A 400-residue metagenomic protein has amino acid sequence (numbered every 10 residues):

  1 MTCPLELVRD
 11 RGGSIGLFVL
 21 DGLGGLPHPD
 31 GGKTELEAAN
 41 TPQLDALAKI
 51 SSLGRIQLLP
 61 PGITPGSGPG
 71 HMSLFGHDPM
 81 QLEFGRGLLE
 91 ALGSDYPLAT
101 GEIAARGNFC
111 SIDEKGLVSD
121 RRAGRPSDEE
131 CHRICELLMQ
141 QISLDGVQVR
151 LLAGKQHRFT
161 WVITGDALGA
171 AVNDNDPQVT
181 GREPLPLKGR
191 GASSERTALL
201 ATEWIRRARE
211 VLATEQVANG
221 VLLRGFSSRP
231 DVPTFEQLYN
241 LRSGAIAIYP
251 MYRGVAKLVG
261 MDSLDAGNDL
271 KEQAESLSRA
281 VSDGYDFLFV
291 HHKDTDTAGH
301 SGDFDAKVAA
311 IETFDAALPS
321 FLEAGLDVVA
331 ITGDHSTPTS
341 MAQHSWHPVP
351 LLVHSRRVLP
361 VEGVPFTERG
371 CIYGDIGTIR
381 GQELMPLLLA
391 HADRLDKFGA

Functional and structural regions predicted by a protein language model:
M1-A400: Feature captures the catalytic ectodomains and active-site-proximal regions of enzymes that hydrolyze or transfer
